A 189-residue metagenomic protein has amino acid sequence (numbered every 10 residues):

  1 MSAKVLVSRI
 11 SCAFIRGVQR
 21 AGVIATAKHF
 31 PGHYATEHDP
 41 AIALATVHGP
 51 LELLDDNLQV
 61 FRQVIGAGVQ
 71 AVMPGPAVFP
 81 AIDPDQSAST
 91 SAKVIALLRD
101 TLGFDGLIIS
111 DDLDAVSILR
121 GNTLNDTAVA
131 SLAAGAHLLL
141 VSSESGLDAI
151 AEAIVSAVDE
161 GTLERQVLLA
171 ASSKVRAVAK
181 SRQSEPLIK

Functional and structural regions predicted by a protein language model:
M1-L6, F14, S181-K189: Proteins with a high burden of low-complexity, intrinsically disordered sequence enriched in S/T/G/P/A and R, requiring
A3-S156, E160-Q166: Second-shell residues forming the walls of enzyme active-site clefts
S156-L187: Mid-to-C-terminal alpha-helical segments outside catalytic/metal-binding sites
